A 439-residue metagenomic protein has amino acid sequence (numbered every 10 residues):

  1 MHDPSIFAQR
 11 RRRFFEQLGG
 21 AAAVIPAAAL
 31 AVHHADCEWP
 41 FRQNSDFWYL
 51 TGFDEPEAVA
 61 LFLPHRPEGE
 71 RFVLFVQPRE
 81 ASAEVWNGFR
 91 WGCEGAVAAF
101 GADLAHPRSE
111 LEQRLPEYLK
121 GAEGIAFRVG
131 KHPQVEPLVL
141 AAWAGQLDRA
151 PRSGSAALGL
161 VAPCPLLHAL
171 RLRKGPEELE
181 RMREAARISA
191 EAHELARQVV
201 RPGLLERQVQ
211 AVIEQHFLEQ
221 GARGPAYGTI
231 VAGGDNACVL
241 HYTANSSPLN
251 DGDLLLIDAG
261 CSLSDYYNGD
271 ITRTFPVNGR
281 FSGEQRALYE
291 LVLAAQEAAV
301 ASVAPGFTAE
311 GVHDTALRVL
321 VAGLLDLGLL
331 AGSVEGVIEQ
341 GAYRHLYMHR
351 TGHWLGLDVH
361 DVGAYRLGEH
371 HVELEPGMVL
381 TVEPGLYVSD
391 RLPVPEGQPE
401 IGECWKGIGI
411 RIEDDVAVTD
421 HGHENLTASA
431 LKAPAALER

Functional and structural regions predicted by a protein language model:
M1-R439: Active-site neighborhoods and metal-handling regions in enzymes and metal-associated proteins
